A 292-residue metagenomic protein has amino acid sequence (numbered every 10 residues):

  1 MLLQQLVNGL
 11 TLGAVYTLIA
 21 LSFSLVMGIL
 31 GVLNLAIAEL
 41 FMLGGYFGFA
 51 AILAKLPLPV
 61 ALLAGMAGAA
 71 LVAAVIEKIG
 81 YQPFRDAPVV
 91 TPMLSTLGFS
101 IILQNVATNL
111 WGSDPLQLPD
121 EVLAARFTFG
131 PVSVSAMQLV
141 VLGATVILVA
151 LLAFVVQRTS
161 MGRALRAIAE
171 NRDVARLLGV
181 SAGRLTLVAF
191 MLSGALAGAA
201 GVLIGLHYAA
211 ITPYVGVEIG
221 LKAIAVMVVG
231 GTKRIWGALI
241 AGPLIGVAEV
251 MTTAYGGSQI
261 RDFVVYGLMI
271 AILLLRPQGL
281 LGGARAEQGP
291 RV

Functional and structural regions predicted by a protein language model:
M1, I76, Y81-D86, Q278-V292: Transmembrane alpha-helical segments of polytopic membrane transport and secretion proteins
M1-I19, F47, L56-A61, A87-P92 (+6 more regions): Membrane-interfacial amphipathic/re-entrant helices at transmembrane-helix boundaries
L2-L53, V75-D86, T91, V228-I235: Single transmembrane alpha-helix segments in multi-pass membrane proteins
L12, F129, S133-I211, I235-I240: Helix-loop-helix "hairpin" substructures at the membrane interface of multi-pass membrane proteins
Y16, S22, L56-A67, L187-A197 (+1 more regions): Transmembrane alpha-helical segments in multi-pass inner-membrane proteins
F23, L56-F99, V106, I240-I245 (+1 more regions): Alpha-helical transmembrane segments within multi-pass membrane transporters and channels
L40-L43, F84-T108, V215-V228, L244 (+1 more regions): Pore- or pathway-lining transmembrane helices of multi-pass membrane proteins that form conduits for solutes/ions
L110, E170-L177, S181-R184, Y255-V292: Cytosolic-side transmembrane-helix boundaries in multi-pass membrane proteins
